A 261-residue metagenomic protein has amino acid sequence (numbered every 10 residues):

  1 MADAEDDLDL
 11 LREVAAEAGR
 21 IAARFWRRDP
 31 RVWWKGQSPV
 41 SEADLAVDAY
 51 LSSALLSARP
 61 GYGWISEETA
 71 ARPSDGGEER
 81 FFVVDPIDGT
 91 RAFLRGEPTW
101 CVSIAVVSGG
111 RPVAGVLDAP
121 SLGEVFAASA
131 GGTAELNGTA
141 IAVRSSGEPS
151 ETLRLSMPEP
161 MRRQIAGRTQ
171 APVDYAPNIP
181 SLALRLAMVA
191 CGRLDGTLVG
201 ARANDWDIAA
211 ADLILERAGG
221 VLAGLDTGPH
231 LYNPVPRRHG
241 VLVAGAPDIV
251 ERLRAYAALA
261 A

Functional and structural regions predicted by a protein language model:
M1-D9, E13, A140, S145 (+2 more regions): Short, low-complexity, intrinsically disordered N-terminal peptides in bacterial proteins
M1-I87: N-terminal subdomain of lithium-sensitive/metallo-dependent phosphomonoesterases centered on the IMPase/IPPase/PAP
A22, D44, L55, T90 (+4 more regions): Residue-level signal for inorganic ion chemistry
S66-E68, G138, P180, D226: Short loop/edge segments at beta-strand edges and connector loops that shape dinucleotide/nucleotide cofactor-binding
G76-N137: DPxDG-like acidic metal-binding loop motif
V113, I141-V143, H230: Short, isolated positions in well-ordered beta-strands
T133-L136, A140-A142, D248-R252: Short helix-loop capping/hinge motifs at secondary-structure junctions, enriched in acidic/polar residues
S145-A261: An extended, acidic
